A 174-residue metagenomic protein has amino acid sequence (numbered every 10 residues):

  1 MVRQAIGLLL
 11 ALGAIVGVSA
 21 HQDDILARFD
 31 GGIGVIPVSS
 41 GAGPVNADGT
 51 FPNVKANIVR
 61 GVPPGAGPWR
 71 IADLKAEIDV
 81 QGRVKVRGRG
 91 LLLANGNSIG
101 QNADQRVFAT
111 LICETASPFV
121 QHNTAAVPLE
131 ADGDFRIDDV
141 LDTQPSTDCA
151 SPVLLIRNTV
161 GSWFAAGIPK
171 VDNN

Functional and structural regions predicted by a protein language model:
M1-Q4: Positively charged n-region of N-terminal signal peptides that target proteins for export
G7-A14: Bacterial N-terminal signal peptides
S19-R70, V171-N174: N-terminal segment immediately downstream of the Sec signal-peptide cleavage site in secreted/extracellular proteins
R28, S117-N174: Helix-rich interaction surfaces within compact, conserved domain-sized segments that mediate assembly or partner
R70-K75, Q121-A125: Short structured motifs
D73-R83: Short, solvent-exposed beta-strand/turn "edge" segments of beta-rich domains on protein surfaces
G90-G100: Short amphipathic, basic-aromatic surface patches that mediate peripheral association with negatively charged
I99-F108: Short coil-to-beta strand junction motifs in C2/discoidin
